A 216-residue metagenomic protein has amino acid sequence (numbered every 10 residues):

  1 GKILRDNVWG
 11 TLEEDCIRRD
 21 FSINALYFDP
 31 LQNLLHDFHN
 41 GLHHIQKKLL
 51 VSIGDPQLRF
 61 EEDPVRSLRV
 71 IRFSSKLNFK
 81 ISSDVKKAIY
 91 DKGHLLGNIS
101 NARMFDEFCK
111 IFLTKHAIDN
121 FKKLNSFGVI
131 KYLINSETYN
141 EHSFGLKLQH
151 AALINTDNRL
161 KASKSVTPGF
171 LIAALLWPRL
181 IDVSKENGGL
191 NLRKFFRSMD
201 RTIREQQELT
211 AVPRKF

Functional and structural regions predicted by a protein language model:
G1-F216: Catalytic cores of the polymerase beta-like nucleotidyltransferase superfamily and closely associated nucleotide
